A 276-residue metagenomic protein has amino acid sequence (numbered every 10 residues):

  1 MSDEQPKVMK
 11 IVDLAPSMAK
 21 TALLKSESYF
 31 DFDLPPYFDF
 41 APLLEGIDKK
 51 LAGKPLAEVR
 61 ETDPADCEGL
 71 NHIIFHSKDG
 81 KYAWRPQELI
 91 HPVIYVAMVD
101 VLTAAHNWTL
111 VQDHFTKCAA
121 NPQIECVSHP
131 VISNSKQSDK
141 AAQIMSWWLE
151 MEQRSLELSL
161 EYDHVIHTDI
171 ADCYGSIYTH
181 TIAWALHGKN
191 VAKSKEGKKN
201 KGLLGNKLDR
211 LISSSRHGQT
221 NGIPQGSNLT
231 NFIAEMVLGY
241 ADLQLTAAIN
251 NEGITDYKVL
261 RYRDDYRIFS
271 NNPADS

Functional and structural regions predicted by a protein language model:
M1-G202, N206-Q225: Conserved two-metal-ion catalytic palm core of "right-hand" nucleic acid polymerases, unifying RNA-dependent RNA
G226, T230: Short, conserved phosphate/pyrophosphate- and ester-handling motifs at nucleotide-, phospho-/glycolipid
F232-D264, I268-S276: Active-site palm subdomain of RNA-directed nucleic acid polymerases
